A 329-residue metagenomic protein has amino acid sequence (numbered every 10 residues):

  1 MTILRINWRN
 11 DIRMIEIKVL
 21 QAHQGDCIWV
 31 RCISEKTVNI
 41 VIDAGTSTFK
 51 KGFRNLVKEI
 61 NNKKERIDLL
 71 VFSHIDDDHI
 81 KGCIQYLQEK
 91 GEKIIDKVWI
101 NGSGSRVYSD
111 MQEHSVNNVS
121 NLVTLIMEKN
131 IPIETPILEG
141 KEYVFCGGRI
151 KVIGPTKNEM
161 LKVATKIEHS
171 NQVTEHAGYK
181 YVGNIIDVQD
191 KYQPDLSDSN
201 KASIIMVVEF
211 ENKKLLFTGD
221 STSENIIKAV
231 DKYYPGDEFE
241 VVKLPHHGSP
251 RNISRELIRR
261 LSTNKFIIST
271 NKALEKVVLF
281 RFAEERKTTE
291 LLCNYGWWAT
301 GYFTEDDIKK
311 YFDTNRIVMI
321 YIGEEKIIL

Functional and structural regions predicted by a protein language model:
N7-I17, H23-Q24, D231, G236 (+2 more regions): C-terminal regulatory/interaction regions
D11-K63, D198-T222: Conserved beta-strand hairpin/beta-sheet module of binuclear metal-dependent hydrolase folds, prominently
V19, G45-F49, Y192-L196, V242-H246 (+1 more regions): Short, flexible loop segments at the rims of nucleotide/cofactor-binding pockets, characterized by
Q21, F217, E224-T270, L274-F280: Extended hydrophobic/aromatic segments used for targeting, binding, or gating
Q24-D26, S47-T48, I75-I80, S105-Y108 (+6 more regions): Active-site environment of divalent metal-dependent phosphoester hydrolases
V38, K51-I100, Y233-R251, R260-I267: Active-site metal-binding motif and surrounding structural segment of the metallo-beta-lactamase
L87-K214, I308-L329: Flexible, acidic/histidine-containing loops and adjacent segments that form or flank the divalent-metal
D96-G104, I267-T270, E290-G296: Short internal beta-strands
